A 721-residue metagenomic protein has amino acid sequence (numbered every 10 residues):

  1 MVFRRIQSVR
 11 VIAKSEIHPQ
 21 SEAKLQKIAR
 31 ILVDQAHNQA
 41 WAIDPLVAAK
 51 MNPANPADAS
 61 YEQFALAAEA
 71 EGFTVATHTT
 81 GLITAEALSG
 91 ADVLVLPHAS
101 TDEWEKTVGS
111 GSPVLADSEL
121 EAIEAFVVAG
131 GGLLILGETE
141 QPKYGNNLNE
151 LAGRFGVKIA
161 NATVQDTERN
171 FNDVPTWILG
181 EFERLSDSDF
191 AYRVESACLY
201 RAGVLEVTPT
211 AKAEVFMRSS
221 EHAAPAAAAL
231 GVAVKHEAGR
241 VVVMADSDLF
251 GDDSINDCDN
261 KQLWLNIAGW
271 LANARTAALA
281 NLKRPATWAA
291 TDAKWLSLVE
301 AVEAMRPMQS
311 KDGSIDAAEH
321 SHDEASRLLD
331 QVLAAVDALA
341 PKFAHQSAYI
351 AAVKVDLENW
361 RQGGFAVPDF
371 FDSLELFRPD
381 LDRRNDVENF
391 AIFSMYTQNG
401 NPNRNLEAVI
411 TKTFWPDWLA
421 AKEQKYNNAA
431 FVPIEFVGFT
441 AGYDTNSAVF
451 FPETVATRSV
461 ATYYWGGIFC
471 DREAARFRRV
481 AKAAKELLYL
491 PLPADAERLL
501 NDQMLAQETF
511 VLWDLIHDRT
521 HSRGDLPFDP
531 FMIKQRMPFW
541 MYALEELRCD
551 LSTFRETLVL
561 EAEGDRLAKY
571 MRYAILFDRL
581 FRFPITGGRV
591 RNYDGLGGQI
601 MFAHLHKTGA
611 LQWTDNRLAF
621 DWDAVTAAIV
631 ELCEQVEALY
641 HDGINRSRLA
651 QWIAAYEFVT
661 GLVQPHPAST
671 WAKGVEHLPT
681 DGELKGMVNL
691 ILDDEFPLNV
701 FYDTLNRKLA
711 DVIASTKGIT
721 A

Functional and structural regions predicted by a protein language model:
F3-K283: Short, surface-exposed patches at the edges or C-terminal ends of soluble domains, predominantly
I159-A162, P538-R572, E657-T670: Post-HExxH zinc-binding segment in Zn-dependent metallohydrolases
L279-N405, L678-A721: N-terminal low-structure segments adjacent to metalloprotease catalytic domains across cellular compartments
D337-E497: Contiguous, non-catalytic segments that form substrate-binding/exosite surfaces or channel walls
A496-W513: Short pre-active-site segment immediately N-terminal to the catalytic Zn-binding motif
Q507, L558-F658, A672: Long, well-structured alpha-helical subdomains associated with metal-dependent extracellular/ecto-lumenal hydrolases
F510-L526: Active-site recognition of the HExxH zinc-binding catalytic motif
A627-A721: C-terminal, non-catalytic "cap/extension" segments appended to globular domains
